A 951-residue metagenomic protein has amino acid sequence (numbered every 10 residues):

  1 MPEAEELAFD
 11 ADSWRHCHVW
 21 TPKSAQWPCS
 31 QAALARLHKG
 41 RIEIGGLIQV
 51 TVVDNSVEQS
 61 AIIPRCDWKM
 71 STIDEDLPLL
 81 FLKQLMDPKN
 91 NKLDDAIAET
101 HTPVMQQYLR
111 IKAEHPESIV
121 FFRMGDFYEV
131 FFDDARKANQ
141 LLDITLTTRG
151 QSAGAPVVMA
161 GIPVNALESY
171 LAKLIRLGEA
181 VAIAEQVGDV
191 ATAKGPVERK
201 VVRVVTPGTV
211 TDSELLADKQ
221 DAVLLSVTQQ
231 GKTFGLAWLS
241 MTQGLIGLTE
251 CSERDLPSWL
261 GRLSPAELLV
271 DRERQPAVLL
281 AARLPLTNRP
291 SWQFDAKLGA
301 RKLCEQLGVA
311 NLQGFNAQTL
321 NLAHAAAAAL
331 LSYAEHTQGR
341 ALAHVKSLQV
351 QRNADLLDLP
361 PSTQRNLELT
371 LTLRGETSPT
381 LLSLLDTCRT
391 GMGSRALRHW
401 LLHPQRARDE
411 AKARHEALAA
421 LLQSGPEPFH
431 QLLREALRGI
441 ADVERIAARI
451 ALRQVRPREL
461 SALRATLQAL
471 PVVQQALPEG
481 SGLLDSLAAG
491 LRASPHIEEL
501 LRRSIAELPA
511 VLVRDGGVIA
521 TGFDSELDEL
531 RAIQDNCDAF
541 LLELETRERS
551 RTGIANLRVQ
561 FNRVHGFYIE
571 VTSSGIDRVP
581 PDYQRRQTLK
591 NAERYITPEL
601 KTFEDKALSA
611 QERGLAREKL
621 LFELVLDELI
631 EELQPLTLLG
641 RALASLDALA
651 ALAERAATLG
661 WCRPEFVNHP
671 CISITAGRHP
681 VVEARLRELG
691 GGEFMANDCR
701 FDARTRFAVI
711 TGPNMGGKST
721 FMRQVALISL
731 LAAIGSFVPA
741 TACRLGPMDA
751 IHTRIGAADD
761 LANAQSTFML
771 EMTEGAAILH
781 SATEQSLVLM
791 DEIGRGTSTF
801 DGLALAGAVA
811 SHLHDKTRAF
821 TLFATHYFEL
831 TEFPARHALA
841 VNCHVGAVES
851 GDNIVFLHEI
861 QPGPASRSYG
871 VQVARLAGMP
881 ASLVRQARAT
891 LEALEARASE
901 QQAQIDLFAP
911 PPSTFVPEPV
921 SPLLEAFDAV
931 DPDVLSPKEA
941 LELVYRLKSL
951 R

Functional and structural regions predicted by a protein language model:
H18-A25, H38, D54, E58-A61 (+3 more regions): Short, compositionally biased terminal leader/tail segments enriched in small/polar residues
L34, Q49-V50, C66-M70: Periodic, rod-like helical contexts
F81-A420, P426, Q431, E435-A451 (+3 more regions): Charged catalytic and DNA/RNA-contacting regions of genome-maintenance and nucleic-acid-processing enzymes
F132-A135, L320, R389, S394 (+6 more regions): ATPase nucleotide-binding head domains, primarily ABC-like/P-loop NTPase cores
L452, R456, T466-A469, T521-G522 (+2 more regions): Charged, surface-exposed helical/loop "interaction arms" that form contiguous linear patches used for dimerization
A465-A539, E543, R558-T602, L643-V709 (+2 more regions): Amphipathic heptad-repeat alpha-helical coiled-coil/stalk segments that mediate oligomerization, filament/stalk
L589, E593-D627: Extended, charged coiled-coil "arm/hinge" scaffolds of SMC/Rad50-like chromosome-maintenance ATPases and other large
V920-R951: C-terminal tails and terminal domains of large nucleic-acid-associated and other macromolecular-machine proteins
